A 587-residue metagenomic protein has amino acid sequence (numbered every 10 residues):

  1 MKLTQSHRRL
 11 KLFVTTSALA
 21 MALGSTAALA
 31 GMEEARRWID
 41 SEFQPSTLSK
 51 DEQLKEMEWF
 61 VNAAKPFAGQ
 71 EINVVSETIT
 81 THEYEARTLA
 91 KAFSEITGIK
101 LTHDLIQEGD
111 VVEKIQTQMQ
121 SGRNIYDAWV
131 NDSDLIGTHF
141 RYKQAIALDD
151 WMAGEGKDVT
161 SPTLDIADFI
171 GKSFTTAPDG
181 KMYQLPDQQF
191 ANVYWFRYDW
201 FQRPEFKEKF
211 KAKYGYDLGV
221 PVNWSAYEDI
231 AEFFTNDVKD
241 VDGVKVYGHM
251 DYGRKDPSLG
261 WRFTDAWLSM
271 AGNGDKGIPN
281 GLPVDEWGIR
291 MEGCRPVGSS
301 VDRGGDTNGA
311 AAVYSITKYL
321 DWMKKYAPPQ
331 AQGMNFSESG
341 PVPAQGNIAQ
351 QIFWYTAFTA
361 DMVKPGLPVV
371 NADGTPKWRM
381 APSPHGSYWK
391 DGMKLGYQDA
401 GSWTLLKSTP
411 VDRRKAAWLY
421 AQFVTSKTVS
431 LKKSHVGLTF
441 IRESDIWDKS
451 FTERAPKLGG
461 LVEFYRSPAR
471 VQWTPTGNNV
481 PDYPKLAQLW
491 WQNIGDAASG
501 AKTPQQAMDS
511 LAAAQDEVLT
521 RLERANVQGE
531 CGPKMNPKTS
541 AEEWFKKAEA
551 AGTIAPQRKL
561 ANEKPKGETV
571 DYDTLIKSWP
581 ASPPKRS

Functional and structural regions predicted by a protein language model:
E33-P66, S133-V193, K377-S383, I554-R586: Hinge/lid segment of periplasmic solute-binding proteins
E56-A63, T80-K100, W195, D199 (+1 more regions): Short, polar/charged alpha-helical segment
M57-W59, E71, P376-H385, H435-A498 (+3 more regions): Long, aromatic- and glycine/proline-rich binding clefts that accommodate carbohydrate-like moieties
G69-I79, I99-D104, D127-A128, Y420: Short, well-ordered beta-strand elements
K91-F169, R203-E205, K209-K211, V342 (+2 more regions): Extracytoplasmic "Venus flytrap"/periplasmic binding protein-like
S133-A145, D149-A153, F169-Y216, E228 (+3 more regions): Periplasmic solute-binding protein
T176, K324-P329, I348, G366-I446 (+3 more regions): Extracytoplasmic/periplasmic substrate-recognition and gating elements
A226-E232, S269-G333, S383: Glycine-centered hinge/linker elements that transmit conformational signals in sensory and ligand-binding systems
